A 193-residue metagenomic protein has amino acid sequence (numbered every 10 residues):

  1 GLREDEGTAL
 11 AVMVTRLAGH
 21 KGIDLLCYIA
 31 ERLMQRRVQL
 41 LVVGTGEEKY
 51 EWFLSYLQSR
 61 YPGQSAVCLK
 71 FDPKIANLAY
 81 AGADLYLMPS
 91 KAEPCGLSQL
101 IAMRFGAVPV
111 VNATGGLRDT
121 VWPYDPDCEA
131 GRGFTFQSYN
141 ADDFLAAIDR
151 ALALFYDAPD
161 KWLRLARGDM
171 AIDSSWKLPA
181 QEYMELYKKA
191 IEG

Functional and structural regions predicted by a protein language model:
E4, R37, L41-A76: Nucleotide-activated donor-binding/catalytic signature segment of Leloir-type glycosyltransferases, i.e., the conserved
D5-K21: Conserved donor-binding/catalytic core segment of Leloir-type glycosyltransferases
M13-A18, T45, L69-K70, Q137-S138: Conserved donor-binding loops in enzymes that form glycosidic bonds
A18-E31: A conserved mid-protein helix/loop that constitutes part of the nucleotide-sugar donor-binding site
L78-A171: Catalytic binding pocket for nucleotide-activated donors in carbohydrate/polymer assembly enzymes
W176-G193: C-terminal alpha-helical cap of glycosyltransferases
